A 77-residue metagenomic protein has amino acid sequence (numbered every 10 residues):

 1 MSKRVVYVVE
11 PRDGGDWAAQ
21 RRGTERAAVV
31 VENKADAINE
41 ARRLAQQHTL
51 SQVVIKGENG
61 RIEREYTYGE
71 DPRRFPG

Functional and structural regions predicted by a protein language model:
M1-G14, V54, E65, R73 (+1 more regions): Short N-terminal "domain-start" leader segments that mark the transition from disordered tails or signal peptides into
G15-A18, R22-E58: Amphipathic, hydrophobic secondary-structure cores in small proteins
N59, P72: Short, flexible active-site-adjacent loop segments at beta-strand->alpha-helix junctions, enriched in small/polar
R61-R64, Y68: Intrinsically disordered, low-complexity charged/polar segments
